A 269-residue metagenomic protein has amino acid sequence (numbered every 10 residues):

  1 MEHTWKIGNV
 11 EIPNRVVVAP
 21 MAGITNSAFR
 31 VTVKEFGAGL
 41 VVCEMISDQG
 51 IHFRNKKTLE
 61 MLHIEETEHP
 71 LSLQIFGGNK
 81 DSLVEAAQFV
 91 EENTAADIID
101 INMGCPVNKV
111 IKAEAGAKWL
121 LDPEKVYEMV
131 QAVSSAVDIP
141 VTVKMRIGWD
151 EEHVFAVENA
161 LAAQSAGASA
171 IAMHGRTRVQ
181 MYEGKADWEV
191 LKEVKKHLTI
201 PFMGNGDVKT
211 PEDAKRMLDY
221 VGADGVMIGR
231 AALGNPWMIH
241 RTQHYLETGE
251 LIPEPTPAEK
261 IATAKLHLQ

Functional and structural regions predicted by a protein language model:
M1-T4, G8, I12, V16 (+8 more regions): Alpha/beta catalytic cores of nucleotide-metabolism and tRNA/nucleoside-modifying enzymes
E2-K6, M21-D97: Glycine-rich, positively charged N-terminal anion/phosphate-binding segment
H3-V17, I51-P70, C105-A115, V130-T142 (+1 more regions): N-terminal small/glycine-rich loop or linker at the start of catalytic domains across soluble metabolic enzymes
V16-P20, V41-C43, L71-I75, I99 (+6 more regions): Hydrophobic faces of well-ordered beta-strands that scaffold small-molecule active sites in alpha/beta enzyme cores
M21, I46-D48, F76-G78, G104-P106 (+4 more regions): Active-site beta-loop-alpha junctions enriched in small/polar residues
E35, D81-A115, W119-F202, K215-R216: Alpha/beta enzyme core
I51-H52, T58, K109, E151-E152 (+4 more regions): Short secondary-structure boundary/hinge segments and terminal tails
I75, A117-K118, E183, I252 (+1 more regions): Pocket-edge positions in alpha/beta enzyme catalytic cores
